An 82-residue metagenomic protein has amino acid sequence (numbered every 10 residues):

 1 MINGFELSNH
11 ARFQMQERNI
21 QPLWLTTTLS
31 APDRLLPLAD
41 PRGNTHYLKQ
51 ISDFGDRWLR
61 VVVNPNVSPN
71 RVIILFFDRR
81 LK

Functional and structural regions predicted by a protein language model:
M1-K82: Ribonuclease/tRNase effector modules and their secretory precursors
